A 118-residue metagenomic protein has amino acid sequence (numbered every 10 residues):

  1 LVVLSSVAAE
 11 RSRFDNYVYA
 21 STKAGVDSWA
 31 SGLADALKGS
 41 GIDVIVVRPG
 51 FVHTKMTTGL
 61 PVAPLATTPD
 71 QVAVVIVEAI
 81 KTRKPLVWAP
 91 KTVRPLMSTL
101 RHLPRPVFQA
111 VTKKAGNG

Functional and structural regions predicted by a protein language model:
S6: Residue(s) in the substrate-gating loop at a strand-loop-helix junction that position the organic substrate next
A9-R11: Conserved catalytic-site region of short-chain dehydrogenase/reductase
R13-Y17: Active-site loop immediately N-terminal to the catalytic Tyr-X3-Lys motif of short-chain dehydrogenase/reductase
Y19, D27: Catalytic tyrosine of NAD(P)H-dependent dehydrogenase/reductases that use a Tyr as the general acid/base
T22: Active-site helix of classical SDR
D35-G39: Alpha-helical segment proximal to the catalytic Tyr-Lys
V46, P61-S98: C-terminal helical subdomain
P49-G59: Short, flexible catalytic-loop segment of classical short-chain dehydrogenase/reductase
